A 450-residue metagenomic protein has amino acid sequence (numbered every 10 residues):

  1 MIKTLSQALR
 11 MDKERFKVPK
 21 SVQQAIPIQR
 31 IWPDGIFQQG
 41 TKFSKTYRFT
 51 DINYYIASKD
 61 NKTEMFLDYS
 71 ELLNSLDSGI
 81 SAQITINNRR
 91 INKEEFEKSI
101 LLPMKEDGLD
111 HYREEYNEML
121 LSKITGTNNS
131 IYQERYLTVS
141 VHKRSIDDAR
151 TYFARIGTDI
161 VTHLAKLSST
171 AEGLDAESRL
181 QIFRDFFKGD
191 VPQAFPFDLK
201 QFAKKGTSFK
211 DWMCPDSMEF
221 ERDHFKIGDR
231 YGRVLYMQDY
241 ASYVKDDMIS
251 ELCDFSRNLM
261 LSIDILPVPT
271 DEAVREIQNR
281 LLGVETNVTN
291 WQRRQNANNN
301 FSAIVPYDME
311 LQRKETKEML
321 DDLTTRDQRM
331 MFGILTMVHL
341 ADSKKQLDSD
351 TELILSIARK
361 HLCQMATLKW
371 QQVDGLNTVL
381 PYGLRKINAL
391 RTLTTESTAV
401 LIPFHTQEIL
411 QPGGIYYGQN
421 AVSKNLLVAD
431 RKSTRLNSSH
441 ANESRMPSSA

Functional and structural regions predicted by a protein language model:
M1-F404: Extended, folded cores of ATP/NTP-driven motor/assembly subunits in large transport and secretion machines
V338-L340, L368, Q419-N420, A429-K432: Generic beta-strand/beta-sheet core signal
F404-D430: N-terminal pre-Walker A segment at the start of P-loop NTPase domains
T434-S438: Conserved small/polar residues in nucleotide/adenosyl-binding loops
A441-N442: Intrinsic disorder/low-complexity segments
A450: Conserved nucleotide-state-sensing and coupling region of NTP-binding domains
